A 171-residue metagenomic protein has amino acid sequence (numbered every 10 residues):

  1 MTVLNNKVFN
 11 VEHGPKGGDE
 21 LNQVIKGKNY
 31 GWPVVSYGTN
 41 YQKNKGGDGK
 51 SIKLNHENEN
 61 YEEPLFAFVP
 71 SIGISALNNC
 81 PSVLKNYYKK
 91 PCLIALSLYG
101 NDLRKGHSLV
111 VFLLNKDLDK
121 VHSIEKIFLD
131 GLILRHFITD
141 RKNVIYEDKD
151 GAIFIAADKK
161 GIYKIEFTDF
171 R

Functional and structural regions predicted by a protein language model:
M1-K126, D148, T168-R171: Beta-propeller domain segments
I72, D130-R135: Short coil/turn segments at the loop-to-beta-strand junctions that recur within blades of beta-propeller repeat folds
A76, H136, D140-I145: Conserved beta-strand position repeated once per blade in WD40 beta-propeller domains
C80, F112-N115, G131, V144 (+2 more regions): Hydrophobic alpha-helical segments
V144-R171: Blade-level signature of beta-propeller repeat domains, shared across WD40, Kelch, NHL, RCC1 and BNR/Asp-box propellers
